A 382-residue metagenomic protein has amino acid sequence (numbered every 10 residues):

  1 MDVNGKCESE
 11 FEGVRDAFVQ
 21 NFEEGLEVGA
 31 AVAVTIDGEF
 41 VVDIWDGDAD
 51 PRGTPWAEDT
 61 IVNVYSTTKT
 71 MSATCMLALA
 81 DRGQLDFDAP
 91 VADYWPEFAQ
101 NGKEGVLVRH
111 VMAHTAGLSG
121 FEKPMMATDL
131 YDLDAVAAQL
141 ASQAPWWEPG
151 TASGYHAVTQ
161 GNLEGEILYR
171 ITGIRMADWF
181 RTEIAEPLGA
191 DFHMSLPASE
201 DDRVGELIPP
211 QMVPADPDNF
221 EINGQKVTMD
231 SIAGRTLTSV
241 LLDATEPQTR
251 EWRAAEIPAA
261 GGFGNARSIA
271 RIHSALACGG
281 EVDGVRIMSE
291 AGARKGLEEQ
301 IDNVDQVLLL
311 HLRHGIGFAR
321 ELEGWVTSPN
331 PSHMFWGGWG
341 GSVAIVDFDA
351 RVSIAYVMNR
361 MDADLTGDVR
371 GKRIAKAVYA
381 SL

Functional and structural regions predicted by a protein language model:
N4-V64, D86: Short, conserved catalytic-motif segment at the N-terminal edge
R15, V19, L77, V91-A92 (+9 more regions): Non-transmembrane alpha-helical segments in soluble domains of secreted/periplasmic/extracellular proteins
E58, N63-T67, M71, D81-K123 (+3 more regions): Active-site helix/loop module of the DD-peptidase/beta-lactamase fold, centered on the serine-lysine SxxK catalytic
T60-I61, G120-R203, E246-G264: Catalytic-site signature segments of enzymes, centered on catalytic residues
H114, Q160-I167, E256, A260-V282 (+1 more regions): Active-site-proximal alpha-helical segments within enzyme catalytic domains
I208-A266, R294-D349: Active-site Gly/Thr loop motif
I257, C278-E281, L297-V304, D364-L382: Short, gly/Ser/Thr-rich active-site loops of penicillin-recognizing serine hydrolases
W336-L382: Structured C-terminal helix/loop/strand segments within mature extracytoplasmic catalytic/sensor domains
